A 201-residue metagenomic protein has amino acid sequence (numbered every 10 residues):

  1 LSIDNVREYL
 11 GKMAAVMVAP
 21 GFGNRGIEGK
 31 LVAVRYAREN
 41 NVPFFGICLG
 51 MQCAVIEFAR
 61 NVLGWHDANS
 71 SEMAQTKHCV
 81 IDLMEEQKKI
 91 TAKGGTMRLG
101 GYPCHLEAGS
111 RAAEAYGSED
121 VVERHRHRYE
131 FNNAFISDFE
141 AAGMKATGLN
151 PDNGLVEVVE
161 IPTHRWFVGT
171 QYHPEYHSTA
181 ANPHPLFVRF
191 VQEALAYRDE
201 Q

Functional and structural regions predicted by a protein language model:
L1-Y9, V121-Q201: Acyltransferase
E8-P103, A108-R111, F187-R198: Cysteine-nucleophile active-site neighborhood
R111-E114, D138: Short, solvent-exposed alpha-helical surface patches in well-structured domains
A115-D120: Short, glycine-/aromatic-enriched active-site segment of Class I SAM-dependent methyltransferases
